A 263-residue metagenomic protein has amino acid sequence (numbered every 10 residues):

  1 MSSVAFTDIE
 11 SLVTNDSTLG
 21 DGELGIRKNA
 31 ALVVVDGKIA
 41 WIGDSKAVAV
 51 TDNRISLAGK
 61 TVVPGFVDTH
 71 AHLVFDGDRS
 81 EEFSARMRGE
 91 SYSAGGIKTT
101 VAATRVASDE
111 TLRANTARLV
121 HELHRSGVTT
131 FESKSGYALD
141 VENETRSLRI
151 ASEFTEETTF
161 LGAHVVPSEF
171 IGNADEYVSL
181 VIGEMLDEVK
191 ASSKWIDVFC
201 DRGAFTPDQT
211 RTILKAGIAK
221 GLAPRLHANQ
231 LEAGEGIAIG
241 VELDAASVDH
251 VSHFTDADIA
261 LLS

Functional and structural regions predicted by a protein language model:
M1-V48: N-terminal metal-binding scaffold of metallo-dependent hydrolase/deaminase domains
A5, D52-S56, T158: Conserved beta-strand scaffold positions in the cores of enzyme catalytic domains, especially in NTP/NDP-utilizing
I9, L32, G37, G59 (+7 more regions): Divalent metal-coordination and catalytic microenvironments
D44-A47, V67, R79, G236: Residue-level structural signal for beta-strand termini and adjacent loop
L57-R118: Metal-associated gating/positioning segment near the N- to mid-region
P64, H121, R211, K215 (+2 more regions): Alpha-helical segments flanking ligand/cofactor-binding loops in enzyme cores
T100-N115, H121, T129-E235: Metal-coordinating catalytic core of metallo-dependent amide/deamination hydrolases
A223-P224, A233-S263: Active-site-adjacent C-terminal substructures of enzyme catalytic domains
